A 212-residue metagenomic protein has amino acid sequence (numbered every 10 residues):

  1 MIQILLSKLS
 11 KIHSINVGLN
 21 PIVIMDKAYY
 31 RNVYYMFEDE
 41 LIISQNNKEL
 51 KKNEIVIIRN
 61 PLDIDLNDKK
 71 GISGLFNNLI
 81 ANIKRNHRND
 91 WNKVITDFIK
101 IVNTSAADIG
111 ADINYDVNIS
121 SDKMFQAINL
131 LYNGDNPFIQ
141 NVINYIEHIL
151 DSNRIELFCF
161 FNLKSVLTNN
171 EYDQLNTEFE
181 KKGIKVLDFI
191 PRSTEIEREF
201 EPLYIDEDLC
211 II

Functional and structural regions predicted by a protein language model:
M1-A81, R85, L167: Glycine-rich P-loop/Walker A and Walker A-like loops and their local beta1-loop-alpha1 context in P-loop NTPases
K8-K11, Q140-D151, N170-Y172: A short, acidic, amphipathic alpha-helical segment used as a generic capping/interface helix at domain edges
S14-I15, I149-S152, E178-K182: Conserved catalytic network of the ASCE P-loop NTPase/AAA+ motor domain
A28-Y30, L131-P137, N162-T168, S193: Short acidic, S/G/P-rich loop/turn micro-motifs used as interaction or catalytic elements
L79, N86, D90, V94-V102: Long, charge-rich alpha-helical interaction segments
K100-P137: Conserved P-loop NTPase mechanochemical-coupling segment
L150-T168: Conserved P-loop NTPase "ATPase switch" module shared by AAA+ and STAND
N169-I212: Alpha-helical oligomerization segments
